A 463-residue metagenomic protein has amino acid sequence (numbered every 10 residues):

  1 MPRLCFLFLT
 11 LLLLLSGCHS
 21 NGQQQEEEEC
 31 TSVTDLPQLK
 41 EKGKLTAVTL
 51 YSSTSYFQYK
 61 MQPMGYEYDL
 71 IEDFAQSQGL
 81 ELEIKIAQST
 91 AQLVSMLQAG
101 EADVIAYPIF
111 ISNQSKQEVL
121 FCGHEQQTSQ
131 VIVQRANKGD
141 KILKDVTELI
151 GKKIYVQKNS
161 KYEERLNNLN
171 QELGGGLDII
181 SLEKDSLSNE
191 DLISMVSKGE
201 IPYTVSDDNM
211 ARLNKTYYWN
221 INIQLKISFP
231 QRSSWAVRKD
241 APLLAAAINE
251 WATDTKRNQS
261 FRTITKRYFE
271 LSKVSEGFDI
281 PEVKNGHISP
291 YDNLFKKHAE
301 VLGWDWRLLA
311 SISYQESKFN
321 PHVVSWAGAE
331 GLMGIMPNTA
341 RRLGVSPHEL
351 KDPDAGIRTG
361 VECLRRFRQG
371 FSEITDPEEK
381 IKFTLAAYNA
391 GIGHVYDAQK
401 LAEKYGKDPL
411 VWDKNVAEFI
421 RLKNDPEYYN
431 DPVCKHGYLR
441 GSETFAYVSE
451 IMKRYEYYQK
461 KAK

Functional and structural regions predicted by a protein language model:
L15-G17: C-terminal motif of bacterial Sec signal peptides marking the signal peptidase cleavage site
H19-C30, L36-P37, Y68-S77, R135-E163 (+5 more regions): Extended ligand-binding regions for polar small-molecule ligands
S20-I109, N113-Q117, I180-L187, I248: Extracytoplasmic small-molecule ligand-binding "clamshell" domains of the periplasmic binding protein/Venus flytrap
T46-S55, K60-Q76, F110, V131-L187 (+2 more regions): Bilobed "Venus flytrap"/periplasmic-binding protein-like clamshell domains and structurally analogous long
A91, Y107-E118, N167-N168, E172 (+3 more regions): A ligand-binding cleft/hinge motif common to bilobed small-molecule-binding domains
K158, H322-H348, A355-R366, I451: Substrate-binding/active-site groove segments that recognize and process beta-1,4-linked N-acetyl-hexosamine
L271-F319, D354-I357, S372-T375, K463: Export/targeting segments at the very N-terminus of extracytoplasmic proteins
K382-Y457: Catalytic and substrate-binding regions of cell-wall glycan-acting enzymes that process beta-1,4-linked
